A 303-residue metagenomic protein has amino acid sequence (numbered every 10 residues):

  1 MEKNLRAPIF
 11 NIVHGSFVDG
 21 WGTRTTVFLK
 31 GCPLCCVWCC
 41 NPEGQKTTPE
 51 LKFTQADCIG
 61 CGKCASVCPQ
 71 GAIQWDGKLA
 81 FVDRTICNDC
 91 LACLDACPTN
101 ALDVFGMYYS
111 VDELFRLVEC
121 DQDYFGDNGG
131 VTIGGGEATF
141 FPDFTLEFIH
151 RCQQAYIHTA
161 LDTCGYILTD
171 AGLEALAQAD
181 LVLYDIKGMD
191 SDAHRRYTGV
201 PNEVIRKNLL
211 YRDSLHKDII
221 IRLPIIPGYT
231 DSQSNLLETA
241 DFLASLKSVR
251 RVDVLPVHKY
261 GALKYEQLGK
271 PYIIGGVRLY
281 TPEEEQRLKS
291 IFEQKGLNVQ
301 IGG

Functional and structural regions predicted by a protein language model:
M1-W21, I225-G303: Auxiliary Fe-S-binding modules of radical SAM enzymes
I9-K63, A80-D89: N-terminal pre-triad scaffold of radical SAM enzymes
C36, C58, C64, C68 (+7 more regions): Hydrophobic packing within well-folded, soluble alpha/beta domains
V37-G44, K63-V82, A92-Y108: Iron-sulfur cluster-binding cysteine motifs and their immediate structural context in ferredoxin-like electron-transfer
F53-I59, G106-D121: Extended, non-globular alpha-helical segments
Q55, R195-P201, G269-V277: Short glycine-enriched, charge-decorated loop/helix-capping segments at active-site entrances that position
P98, E119, D213, Q286-K289 (+1 more regions): Class I S-adenosyl-L-methionine
D112-G261, E266-Q267: Conserved AdoMet/S-adenosylmethionine-binding subsite of the radical SAM
